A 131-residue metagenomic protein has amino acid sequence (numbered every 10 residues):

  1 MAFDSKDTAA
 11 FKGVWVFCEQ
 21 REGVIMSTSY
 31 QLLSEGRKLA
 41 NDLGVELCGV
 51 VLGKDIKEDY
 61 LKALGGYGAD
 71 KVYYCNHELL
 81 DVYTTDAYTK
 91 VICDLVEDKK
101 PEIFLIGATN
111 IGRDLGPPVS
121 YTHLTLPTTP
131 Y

Functional and structural regions predicted by a protein language model:
M1-G13: Positively charged, low-complexity intrinsically disordered leader regions
A10-V24, T28-Y121: A glycine-rich, acidic short-motif signal
T122-T128: Conserved small/polar residues in nucleotide/adenosyl-binding loops
